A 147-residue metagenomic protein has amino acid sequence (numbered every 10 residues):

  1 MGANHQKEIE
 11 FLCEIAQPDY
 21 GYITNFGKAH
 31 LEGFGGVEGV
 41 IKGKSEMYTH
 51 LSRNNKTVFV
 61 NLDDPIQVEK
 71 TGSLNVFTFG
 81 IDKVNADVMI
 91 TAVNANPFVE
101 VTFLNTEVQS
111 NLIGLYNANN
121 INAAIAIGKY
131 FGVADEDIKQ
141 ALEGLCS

Functional and structural regions predicted by a protein language model:
M1-Q6: Switch II (G3) loop of P-loop NTPases
K7-E8, A123: Short Gly/charged-rich anion-binding patches and loops
E8-I9, I138: Hydrophobic side chains in well-ordered alpha-helices
I15: Conserved catalytic core of Hanks-type protein kinase domains
D19-S147: Acidic, Mg2+-coordinating active-site environments of NTP-dependent enzymes
